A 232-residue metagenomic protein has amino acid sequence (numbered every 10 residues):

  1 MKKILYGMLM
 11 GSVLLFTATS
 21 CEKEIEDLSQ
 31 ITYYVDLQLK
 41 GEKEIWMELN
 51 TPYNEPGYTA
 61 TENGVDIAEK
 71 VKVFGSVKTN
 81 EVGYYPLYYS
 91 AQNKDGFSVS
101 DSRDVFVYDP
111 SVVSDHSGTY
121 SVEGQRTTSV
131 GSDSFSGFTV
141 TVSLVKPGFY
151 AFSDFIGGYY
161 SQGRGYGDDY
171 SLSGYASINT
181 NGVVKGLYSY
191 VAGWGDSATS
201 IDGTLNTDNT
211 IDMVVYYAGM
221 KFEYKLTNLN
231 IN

Functional and structural regions predicted by a protein language model:
M1-K2: N-terminal secretory signal peptides that target proteins for export/translocation
L5-G41, V112: Bacterial Sec-dependent N-terminal signal peptides
Q30-T32, A68, V105-V113: Extracellular/lumenal mature domains of secreted and surface-exposed proteins
Y33-V65, I156: Solvent-exposed, low-complexity, repeat-rich "mucin-like" stalks and linkers
G64-V99, V107-Y108: Serine/threonine-rich, repeat-prone extracellular segments and beta-strand-based repeat modules of secreted/surface
S100-V105, L226-T227: Edge beta-strands of extracellular beta-sandwich domains
S111-N232: Ser/Thr/Gly/Pro-rich, low-complexity flexible regions
